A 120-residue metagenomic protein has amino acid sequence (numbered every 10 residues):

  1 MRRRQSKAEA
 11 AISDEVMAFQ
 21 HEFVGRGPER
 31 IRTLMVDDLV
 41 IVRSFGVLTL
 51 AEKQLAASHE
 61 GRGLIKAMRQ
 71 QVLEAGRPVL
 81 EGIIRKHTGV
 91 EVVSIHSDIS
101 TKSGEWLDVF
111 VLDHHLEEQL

Functional and structural regions predicted by a protein language model:
M1-L120: Interaction-mediating elements
